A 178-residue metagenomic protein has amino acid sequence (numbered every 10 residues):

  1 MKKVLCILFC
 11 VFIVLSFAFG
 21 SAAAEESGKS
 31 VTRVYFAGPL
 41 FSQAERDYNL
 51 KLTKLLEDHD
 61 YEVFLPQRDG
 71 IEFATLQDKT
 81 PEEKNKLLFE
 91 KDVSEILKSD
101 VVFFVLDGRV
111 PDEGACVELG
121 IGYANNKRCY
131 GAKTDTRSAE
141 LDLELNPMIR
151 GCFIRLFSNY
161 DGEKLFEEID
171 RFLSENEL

Functional and structural regions predicted by a protein language model:
M1-V4: Positively charged n-region of N-terminal signal peptides that target proteins for export
C6-I7, I154: General helical structural elements
I7-L8, Y123: Composition-driven detection of intrinsically disordered, low-complexity segments
L8-S16: Bacterial N-terminal signal peptides
G20-L178: Conserved catalytic or regulatory cores that recognize and/or transform ribose-phosphate-containing ligands
